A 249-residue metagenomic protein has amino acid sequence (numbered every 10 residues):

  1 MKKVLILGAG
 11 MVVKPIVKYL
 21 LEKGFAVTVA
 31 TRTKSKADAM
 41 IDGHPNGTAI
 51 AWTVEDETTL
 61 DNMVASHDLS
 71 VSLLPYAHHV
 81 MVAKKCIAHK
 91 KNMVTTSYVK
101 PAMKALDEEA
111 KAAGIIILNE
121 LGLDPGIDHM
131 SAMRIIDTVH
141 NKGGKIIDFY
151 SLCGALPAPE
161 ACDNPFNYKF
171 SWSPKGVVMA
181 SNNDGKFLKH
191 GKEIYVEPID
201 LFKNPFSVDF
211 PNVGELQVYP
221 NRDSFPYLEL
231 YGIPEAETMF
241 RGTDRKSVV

Functional and structural regions predicted by a protein language model:
V4-G8: Conserved N-terminal Rossmann-fold NAD(P)-binding element of oxidoreductases
V13-K14: N-terminal Rossmann-fold NAD(P) dinucleotide-binding loop
A30-K34, V54: N-terminal Rossmann-fold cofactor-binding loop
G43-D56: Rossmann-fold cofactor-recognition segment
T53-S66: Conserved Rossmann-fold cofactor-binding substructure of NAD(P)-dependent oxidoreductases
K85-M103: ADP-ribose/adenylate-binding Rossmann-like module
S97-N119: Rossmann-fold NAD(P)-binding glycine/threonine-rich loop
T138-V249: C-terminal catalytic/substrate-binding lobe primarily of soluble NAD(P)-dependent oxidoreductases
